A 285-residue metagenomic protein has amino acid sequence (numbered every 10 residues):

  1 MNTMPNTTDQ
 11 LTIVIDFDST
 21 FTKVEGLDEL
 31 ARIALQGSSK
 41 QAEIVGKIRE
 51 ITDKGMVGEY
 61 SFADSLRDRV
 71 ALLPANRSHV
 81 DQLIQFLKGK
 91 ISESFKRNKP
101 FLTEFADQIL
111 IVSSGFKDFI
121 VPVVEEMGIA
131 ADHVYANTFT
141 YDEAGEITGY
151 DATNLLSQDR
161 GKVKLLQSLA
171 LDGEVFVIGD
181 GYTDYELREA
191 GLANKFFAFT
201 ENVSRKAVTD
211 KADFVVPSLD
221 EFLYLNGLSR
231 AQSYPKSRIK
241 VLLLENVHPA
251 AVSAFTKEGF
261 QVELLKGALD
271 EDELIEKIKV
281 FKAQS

Functional and structural regions predicted by a protein language model:
N2-T140: Alpha-helical substrate-recognition element adjacent to the catalytic core
I48-D53, E126, G227-V247: A short, flexible N-terminal coil/short beta segment enriched in small residues
E104-L110, G173-V175, L192-K195, S237-V241 (+1 more regions): Short active-site oxyanion
S113-S114, G173-F214: Acidic, Mg2+-coordinating phosphoryl-transfer loop and its flanking beta/alpha structural elements, shared across
D118-V175: Substrate-recognition "cap/lid" segment bordering the active-site pocket of phosphatases
M127-A130, G191-L192, D210-A212, E258-G259: Short, structured coil segments at secondary-structure junctions
F199, F214-F222, L264-K266: Short acidic-hydrophobic, aromatic-tinged amphipathic segments that line or gate anion-handling sites
Y234-S285: An N-terminal-biased, well-structured beta-alpha scaffold segment characteristic of Rossmann-like dinucleotide-binding
